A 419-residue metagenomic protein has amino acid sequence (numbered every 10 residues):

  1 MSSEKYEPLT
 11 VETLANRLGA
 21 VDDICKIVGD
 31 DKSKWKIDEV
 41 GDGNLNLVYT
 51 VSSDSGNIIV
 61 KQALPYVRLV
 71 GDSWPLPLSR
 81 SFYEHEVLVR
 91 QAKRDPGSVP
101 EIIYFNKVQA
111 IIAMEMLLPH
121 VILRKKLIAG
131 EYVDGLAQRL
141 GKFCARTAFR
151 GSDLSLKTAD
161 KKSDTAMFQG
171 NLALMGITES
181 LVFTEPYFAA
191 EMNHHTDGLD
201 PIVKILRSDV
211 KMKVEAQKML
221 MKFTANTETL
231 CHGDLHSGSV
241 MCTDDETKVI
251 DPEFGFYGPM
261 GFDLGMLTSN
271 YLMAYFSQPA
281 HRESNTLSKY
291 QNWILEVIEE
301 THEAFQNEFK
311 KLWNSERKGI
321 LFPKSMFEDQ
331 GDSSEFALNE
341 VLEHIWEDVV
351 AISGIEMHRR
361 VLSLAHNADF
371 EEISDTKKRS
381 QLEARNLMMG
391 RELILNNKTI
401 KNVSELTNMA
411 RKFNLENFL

Functional and structural regions predicted by a protein language model:
M1-A110, D244, S404-L419: Conserved NTP-binding catalytic cores of kinases and kinase-like/nucleotidyltransferase enzymes across multiple kinase
M1-E39, S155, F327-L419: Regulatory N- and C-terminal appendages and interdomain linkers associated with kinase/kinase-like NTP transferase
D38-S53, I59-V60, V214-L264: Active-site acidic catalytic loop and adjacent metal/ATP-binding pocket of ATP-dependent phosphoryl transfer enzymes
S52-N57, Q62-L174, N314-K318: Conserved ATP-binding subdomain of kinase catalytic cores across diverse folds
A63-V70, M114-G130, F149, M273-H281 (+3 more regions): A glycine-centered beta->alpha junction motif in the catalytic cores of kinase/phosphotransferase enzymes
E86, G261-G331, S353-F370: Active-site activation/catalytic loop segments of kinase-like enzymes and analogous catalytic loops in related
Q109-I112, E131-D134, H302-N307, D329-D348: Extended charged low-complexity segments that act as oligomerization/scaffolding linkers
V121-H232, T243: ATP-dependent phospho-/nucleotidyl transfer catalytic cores
